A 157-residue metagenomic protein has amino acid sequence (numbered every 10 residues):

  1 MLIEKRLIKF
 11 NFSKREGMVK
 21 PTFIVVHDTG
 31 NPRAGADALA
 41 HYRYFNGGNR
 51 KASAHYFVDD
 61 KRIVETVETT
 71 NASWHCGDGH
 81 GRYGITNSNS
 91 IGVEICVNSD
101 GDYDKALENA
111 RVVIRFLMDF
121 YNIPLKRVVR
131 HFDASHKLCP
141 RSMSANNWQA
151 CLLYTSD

Functional and structural regions predicted by a protein language model:
M1-R6, K14-T22, S88, C96-S156: Basic/polar, cationic surfaces and motifs that engage anionic cell-wall and phosphate/carboxylate ligands
M1-T86: N-terminal catalytic cores of peptidoglycan-degrading enzymes
